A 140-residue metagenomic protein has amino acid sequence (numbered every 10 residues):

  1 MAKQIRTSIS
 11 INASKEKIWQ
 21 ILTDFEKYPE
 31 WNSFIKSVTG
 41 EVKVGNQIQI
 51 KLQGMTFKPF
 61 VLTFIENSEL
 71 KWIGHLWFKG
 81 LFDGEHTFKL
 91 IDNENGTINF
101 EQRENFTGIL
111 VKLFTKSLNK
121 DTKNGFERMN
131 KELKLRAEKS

Functional and structural regions predicted by a protein language model:
M1-T39, K43: Hydrophobic ligand-binding cavity/cleft-lining segments
S8-N12, Q49-K51, F60, K89: Generic structural detector for well-ordered beta-strands
I18-L22, Y28, I48-I50, V61 (+4 more regions): Hydrophobic pocket/interface hotspot
V38-T56: Generic amphipathic, hydrophobic interface segment in small proteins and small subunits
M55-N99, N105-L110, L135: Hydrophobic-ligand binding "helix-grip"
N99, N105-S140: A conserved amphipathic terminal alpha-helix motif
